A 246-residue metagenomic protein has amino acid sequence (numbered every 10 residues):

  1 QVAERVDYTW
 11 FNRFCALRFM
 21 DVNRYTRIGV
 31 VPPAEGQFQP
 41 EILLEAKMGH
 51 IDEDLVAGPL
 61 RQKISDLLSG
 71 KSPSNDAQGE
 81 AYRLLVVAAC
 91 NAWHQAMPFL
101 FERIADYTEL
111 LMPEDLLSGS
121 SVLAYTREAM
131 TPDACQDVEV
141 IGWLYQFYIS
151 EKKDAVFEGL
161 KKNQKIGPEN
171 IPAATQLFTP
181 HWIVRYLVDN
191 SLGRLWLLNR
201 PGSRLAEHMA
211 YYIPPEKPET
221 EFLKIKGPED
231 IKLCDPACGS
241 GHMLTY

Functional and structural regions predicted by a protein language model:
Q1-Y246: Preference for the N-terminal adenyl/adenosyl cofactor-binding alpha/beta module
